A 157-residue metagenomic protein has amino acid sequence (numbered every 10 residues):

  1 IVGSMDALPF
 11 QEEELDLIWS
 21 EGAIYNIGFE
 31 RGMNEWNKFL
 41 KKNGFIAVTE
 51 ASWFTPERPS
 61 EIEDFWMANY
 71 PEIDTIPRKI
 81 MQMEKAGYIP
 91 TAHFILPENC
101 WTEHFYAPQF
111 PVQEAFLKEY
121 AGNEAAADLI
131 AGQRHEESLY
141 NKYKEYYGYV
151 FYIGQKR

Functional and structural regions predicted by a protein language model:
I1-S4: S-adenosyl-L-methionine
D6-I18: A short acidic, Gly/Pro-enriched loop at the edge of an enzyme's catalytic core that lines a small-molecule cofactor
A7, Y25, S52-P56, E72 (+1 more regions): Short, catalytically relevant binding-site loops at active-site mouths
D16-E30: A short SAM/SAH-binding and catalytic strip from SAM-dependent methyltransferases
E30-F45: A short glycine-rich, Lys/Arg-flanked "PGG" loop and its adjoining helix->strand segment in the class I
V48-Y70: Short, glycine-/aromatic-enriched active-site segment of Class I SAM-dependent methyltransferases
Y70-H93: Short alpha-helix
A92-R157: Conserved Class I S-adenosyl-L-methionine
